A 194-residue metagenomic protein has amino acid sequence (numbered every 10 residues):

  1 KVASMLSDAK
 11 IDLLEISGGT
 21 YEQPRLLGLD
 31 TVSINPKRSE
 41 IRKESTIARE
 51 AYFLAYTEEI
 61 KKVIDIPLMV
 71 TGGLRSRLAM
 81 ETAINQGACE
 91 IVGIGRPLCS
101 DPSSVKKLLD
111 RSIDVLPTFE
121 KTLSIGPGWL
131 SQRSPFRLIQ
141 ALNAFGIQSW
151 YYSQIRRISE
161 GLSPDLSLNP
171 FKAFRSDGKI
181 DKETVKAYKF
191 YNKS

Functional and structural regions predicted by a protein language model:
K1-S194: Flavin-dependent oxidoreductase catalytic cores
